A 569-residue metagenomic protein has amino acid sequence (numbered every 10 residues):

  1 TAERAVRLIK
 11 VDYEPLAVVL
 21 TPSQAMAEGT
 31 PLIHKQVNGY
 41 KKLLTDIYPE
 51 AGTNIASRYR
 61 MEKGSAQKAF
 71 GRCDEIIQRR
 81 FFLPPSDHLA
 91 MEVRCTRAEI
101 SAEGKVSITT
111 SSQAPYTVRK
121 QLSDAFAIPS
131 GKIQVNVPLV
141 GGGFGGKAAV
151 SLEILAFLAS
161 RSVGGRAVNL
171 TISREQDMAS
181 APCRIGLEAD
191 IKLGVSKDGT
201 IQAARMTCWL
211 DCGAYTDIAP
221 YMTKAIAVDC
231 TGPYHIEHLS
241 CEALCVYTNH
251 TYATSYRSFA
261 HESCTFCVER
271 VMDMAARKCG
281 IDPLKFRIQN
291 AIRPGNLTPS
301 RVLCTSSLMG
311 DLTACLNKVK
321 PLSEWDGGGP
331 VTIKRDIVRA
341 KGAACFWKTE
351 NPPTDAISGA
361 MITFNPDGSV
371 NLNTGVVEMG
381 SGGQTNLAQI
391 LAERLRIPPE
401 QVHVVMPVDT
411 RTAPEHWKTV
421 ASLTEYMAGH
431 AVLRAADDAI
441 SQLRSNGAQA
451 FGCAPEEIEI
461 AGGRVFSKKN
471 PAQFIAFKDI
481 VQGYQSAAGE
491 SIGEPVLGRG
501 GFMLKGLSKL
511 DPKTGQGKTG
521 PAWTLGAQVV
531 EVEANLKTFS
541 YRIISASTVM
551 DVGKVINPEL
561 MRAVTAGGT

Functional and structural regions predicted by a protein language model:
T1-M550: Structural alpha/beta core scaffold segments of enzyme domains
P521-L525, T548-T569: Metal/cofactor-centered catalytic core regions of large enzymes
